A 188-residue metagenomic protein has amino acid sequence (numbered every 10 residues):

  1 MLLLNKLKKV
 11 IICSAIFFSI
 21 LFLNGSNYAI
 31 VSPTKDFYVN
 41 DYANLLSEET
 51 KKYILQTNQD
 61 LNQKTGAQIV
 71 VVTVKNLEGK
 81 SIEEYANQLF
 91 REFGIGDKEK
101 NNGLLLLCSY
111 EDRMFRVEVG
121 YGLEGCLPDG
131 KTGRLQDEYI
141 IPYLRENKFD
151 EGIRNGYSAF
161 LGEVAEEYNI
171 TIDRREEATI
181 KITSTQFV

Functional and structural regions predicted by a protein language model:
L2, L21-N24, Y38: Intrinsic disorder/low-complexity signature
L2-I12: Bacterial N-terminal signal peptides that target proteins for export
C13-F22: Bacterial N-terminal signal peptides
S26-F187: Folded, non-transmembrane soluble domains that reside on the lumenal/extracytoplasmic side of membranes
